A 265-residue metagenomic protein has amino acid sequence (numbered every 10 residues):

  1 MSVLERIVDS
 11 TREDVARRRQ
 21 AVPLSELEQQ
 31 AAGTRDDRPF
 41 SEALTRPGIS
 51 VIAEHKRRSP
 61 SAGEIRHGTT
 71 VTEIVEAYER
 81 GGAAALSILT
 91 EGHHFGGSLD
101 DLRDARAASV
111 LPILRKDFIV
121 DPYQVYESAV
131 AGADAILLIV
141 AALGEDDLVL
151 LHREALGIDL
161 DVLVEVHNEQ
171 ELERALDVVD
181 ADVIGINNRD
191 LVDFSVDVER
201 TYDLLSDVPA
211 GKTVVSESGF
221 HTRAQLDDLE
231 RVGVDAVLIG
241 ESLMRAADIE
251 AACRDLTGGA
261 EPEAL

Functional and structural regions predicted by a protein language model:
S2-G68: An N-cap/entry alpha-helix motif that binds or orients negatively charged groups
I7, A53, Y78, S128 (+4 more regions): Conserved, mostly hydrophobic/aromatic
I52-T70, L111-V120, V140, L163-E165 (+1 more regions): Active-site mouth loops of central-metabolism enzymes
R57-G68, I74-G97, R174-L205: Glycine/Thr-rich beta-alpha phosphate-binding loop at enzyme active sites
G82-A83, A108-L111, V130-I136, L156-L160 (+3 more regions): Glycine-enriched alpha-helix->loop->beta-strand junction motifs that scaffold or abut catalytic
V120-A131, E169-V179, F220-I239: Catalytic cores of alpha/beta
E127-D147, G185-D193, V234-C253: Glycine-rich phosphate-binding active-site loops on the catalytic face of alpha/beta enzymes
D203-D207, E230, R245-L265: C-terminal helical cap(s) of enzyme catalytic domains, especially alpha/beta-barrels
